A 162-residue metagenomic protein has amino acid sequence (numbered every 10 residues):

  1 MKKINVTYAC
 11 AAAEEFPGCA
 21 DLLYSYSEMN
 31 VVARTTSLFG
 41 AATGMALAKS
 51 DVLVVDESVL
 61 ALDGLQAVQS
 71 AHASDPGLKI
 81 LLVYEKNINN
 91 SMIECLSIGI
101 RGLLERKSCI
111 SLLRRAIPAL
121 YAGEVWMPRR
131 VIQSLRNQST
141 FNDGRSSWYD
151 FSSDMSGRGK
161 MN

Functional and structural regions predicted by a protein language model:
K2-E15, C19-L23, L53: Conserved acidic segment of CheY-like receiver
A9, E28-S37: Short hydrophobic/Thr-rich beta-strand motif most characteristic of the beta2 strand and flanking loop of CheY-like
A11, V83-N87, R106-K107: Conserved active-site segment of CheY-like receiver
A41, D51-A71, I88: Conserved phosphotransfer microenvironments
A46-A48, A71-G77, I98: Conserved phosphotransfer cores of two-component systems
M92-L96, K107-D154: Short, flexible helix-to-coil linker/hinge segments that flank and couple to helix-turn-helix
S153-M161: Short helix-coil-helix linker/hinge
